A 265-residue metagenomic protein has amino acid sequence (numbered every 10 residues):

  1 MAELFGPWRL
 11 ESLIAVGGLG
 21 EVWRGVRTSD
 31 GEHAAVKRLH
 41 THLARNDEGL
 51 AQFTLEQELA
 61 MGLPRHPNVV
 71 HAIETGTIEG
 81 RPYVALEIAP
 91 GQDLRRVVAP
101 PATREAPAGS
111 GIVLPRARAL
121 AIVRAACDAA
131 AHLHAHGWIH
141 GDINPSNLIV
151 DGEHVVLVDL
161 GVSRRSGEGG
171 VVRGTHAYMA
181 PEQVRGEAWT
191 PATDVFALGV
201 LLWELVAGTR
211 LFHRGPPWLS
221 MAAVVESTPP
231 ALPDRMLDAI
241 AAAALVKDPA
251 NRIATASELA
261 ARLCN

Functional and structural regions predicted by a protein language model:
E21: Conserved N-lobe ATP-binding subsite of Hanks-type protein kinase domains, especially the beta3 VAIK lysine
H40-L63: AlphaC helix of the eukaryotic protein kinase fold
T75: Activation-segment/catalytic-loop signature of the eukaryotic protein kinase fold
E79-D93, V97: Conserved short submotifs of the Hanks-type protein kinase catalytic core that shape the nucleotide-binding pocket
I122-V123: Activation segment signature within eukaryotic-like protein kinase domains
C127-W138: Protein kinase catalytic-loop region centered on the HRD/HxD motif
D194: Conserved catalytic-loop aspartate of Hanks-type protein kinases
